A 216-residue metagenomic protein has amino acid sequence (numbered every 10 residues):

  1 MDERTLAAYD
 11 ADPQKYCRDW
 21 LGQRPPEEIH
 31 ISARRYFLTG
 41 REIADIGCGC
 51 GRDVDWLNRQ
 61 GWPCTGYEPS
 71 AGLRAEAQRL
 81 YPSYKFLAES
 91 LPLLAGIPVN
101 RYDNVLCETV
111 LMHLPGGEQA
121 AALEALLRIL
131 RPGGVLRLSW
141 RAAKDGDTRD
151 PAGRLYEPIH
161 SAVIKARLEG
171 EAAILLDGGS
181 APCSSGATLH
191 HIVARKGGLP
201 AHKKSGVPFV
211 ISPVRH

Functional and structural regions predicted by a protein language model:
M1-A44, G49-P98, G117-A121, A125 (+2 more regions): Class I (Rossmann-like) S-adenosyl-L-methionine-dependent methyltransferase catalytic domain, capturing the SAM-binding
L106: A conserved beta-strand element that flanks and buttresses the S-adenosyl-L-methionine
T109-H113: Short catalytic micro-motifs in class I SAM-dependent methyltransferases
L114-G116, L130-R131: Helix-to-beta-strand junctions that scaffold the AdoMet/dcAdoMet cofactor pocket in Class I SAM-dependent enzymes
